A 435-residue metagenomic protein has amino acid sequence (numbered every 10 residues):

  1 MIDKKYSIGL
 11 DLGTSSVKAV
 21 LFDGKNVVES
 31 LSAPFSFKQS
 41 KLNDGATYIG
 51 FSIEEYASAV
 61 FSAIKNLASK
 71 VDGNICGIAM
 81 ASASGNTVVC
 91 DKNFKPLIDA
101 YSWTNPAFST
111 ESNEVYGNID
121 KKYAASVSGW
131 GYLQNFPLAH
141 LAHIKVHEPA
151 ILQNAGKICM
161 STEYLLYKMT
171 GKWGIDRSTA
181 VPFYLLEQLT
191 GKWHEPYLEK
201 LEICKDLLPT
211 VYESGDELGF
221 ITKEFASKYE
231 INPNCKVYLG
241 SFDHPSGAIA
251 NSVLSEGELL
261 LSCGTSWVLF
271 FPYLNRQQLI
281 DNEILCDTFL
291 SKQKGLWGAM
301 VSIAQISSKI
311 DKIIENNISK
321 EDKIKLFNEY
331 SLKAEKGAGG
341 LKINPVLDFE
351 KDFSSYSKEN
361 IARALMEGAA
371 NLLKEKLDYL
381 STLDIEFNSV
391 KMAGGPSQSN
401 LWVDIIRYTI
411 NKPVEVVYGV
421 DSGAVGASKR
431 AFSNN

Functional and structural regions predicted by a protein language model:
M1-I98, S126, A226-S227, I231 (+3 more regions): N-terminal glycine/serine-rich phosphate-binding loop of ATP-dependent small-molecule kinases, especially carbohydrate
I2, I8-G9, K18-L21, S109 (+6 more regions): Active-site core segments that coordinate phosphate-bearing ligands/cofactors across diverse enzyme families
L31, D206-Y212, K236-Y238, E415-V417: General small-molecule cofactor/ligand-binding pocket signal
F37-T47, Y123-A124, G174-A180, C204-L207 (+1 more regions): Gly-rich Lys/Arg/Thr-decorated short loops/hinges at beta-loop-alpha junctions or inter-strand turns that position
T47, K65-S102, G131-N135, L166-E187 (+2 more regions): Short beta-strand-loop/turn "lid" adjacent to the catalytic site in phosphate-handling enzymes
G73, D206, I385: Structured loop/turn residues at beta-strand edges in well-structured enzyme cores
N105: Carbohydrate-associated surface elements
P209-E217, K325-L332: Short linear loop/turn motifs
